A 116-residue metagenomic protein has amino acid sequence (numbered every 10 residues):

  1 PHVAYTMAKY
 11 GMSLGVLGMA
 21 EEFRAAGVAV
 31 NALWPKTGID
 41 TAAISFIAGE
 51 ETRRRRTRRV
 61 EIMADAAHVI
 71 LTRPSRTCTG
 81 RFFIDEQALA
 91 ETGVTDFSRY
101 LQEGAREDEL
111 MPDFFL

Functional and structural regions predicted by a protein language model:
P1-A26, W34-S45, G49-E50: Catalytic loop of short-chain dehydrogenase/reductase
A29: Residue-level detector of anion-binding/catalytic polar loops
A32-L33, E50-L116: C-terminal helical subdomain
